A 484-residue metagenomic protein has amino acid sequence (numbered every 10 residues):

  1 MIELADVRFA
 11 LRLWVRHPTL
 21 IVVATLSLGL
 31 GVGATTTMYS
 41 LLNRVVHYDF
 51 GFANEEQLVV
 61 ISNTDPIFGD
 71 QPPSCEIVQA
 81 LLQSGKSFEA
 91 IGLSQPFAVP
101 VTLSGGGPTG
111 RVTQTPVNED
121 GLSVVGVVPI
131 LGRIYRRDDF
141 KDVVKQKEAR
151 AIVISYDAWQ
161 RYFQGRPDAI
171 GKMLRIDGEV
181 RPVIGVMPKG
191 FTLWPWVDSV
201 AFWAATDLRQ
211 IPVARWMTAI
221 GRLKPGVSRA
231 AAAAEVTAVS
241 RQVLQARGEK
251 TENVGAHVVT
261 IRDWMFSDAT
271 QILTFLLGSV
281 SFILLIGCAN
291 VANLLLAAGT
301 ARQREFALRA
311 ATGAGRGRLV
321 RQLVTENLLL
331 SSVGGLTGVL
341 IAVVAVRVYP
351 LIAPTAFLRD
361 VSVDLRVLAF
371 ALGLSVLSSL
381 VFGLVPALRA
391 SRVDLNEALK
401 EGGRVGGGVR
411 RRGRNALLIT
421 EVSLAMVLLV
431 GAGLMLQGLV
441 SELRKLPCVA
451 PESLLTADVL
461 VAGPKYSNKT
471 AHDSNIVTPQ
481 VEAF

Functional and structural regions predicted by a protein language model:
M1-I21, G51, I261-F266, L294-R321 (+2 more regions): Alpha-helical transmembrane segments of integral membrane proteins
G31, G278-C288, L377-V381, M426 (+1 more regions): Hydrophobic transmembrane alpha-helices
M38-N63, G85-S87, V128, W196-S199 (+3 more regions): Membrane-proximal juxtamembrane linkers immediately C-terminal to transmembrane helices
Y39, L329-P350, L429: Hydrophobic alpha-helical transmembrane segments that constitute the membrane-spanning cores of multi-pass membrane
S62-N63, E76-R137, V459, V477-F484: Short amphipathic beta-strand/extended segments in non-transmembrane regions
T113-D139, E148-T274, R347, L351 (+4 more regions): Mid-to-C-terminal secondary-structure elements that act as membrane-proximal/extracytoplasmic interface segments
M265-I283, R366, F370: N-terminal membrane-entry
